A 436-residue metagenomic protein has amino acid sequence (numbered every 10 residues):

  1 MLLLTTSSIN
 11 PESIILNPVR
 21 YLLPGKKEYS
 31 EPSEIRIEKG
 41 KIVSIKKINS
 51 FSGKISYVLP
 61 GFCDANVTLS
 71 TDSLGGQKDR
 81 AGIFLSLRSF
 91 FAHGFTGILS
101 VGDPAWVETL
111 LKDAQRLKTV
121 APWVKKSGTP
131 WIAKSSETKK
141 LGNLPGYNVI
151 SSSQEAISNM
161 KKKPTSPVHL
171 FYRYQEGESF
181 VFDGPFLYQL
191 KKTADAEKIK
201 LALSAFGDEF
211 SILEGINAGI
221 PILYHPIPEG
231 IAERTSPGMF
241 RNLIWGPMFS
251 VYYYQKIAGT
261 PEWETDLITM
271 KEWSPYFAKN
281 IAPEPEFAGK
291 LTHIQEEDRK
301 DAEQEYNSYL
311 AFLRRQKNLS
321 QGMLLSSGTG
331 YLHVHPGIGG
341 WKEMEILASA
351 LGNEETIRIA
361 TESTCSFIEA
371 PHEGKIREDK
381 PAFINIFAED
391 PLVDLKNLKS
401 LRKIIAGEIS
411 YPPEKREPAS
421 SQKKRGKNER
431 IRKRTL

Functional and structural regions predicted by a protein language model:
L4-I48, V58, S366, I386-K396 (+1 more regions): N-terminal metal-binding scaffold of metallo-dependent hydrolase/deaminase domains
I14-N17, K46-F84, R88, T96: Replace "His-x-His-based motif
V67-A81, K134-S151, G177-V181, I294-D301: Acidic/histidine-rich helix-loop elements that form or flank divalent-metal/phosphate-binding sites at the catalytic
D79-S89, N148-K162, F206-L213: Short, acidic/polar
L85-T109, A121-P130, P164-E176, I199-K200 (+3 more regions): Divalent metal-dependent hydrolysis catalytic cores, especially in the metallo-beta-lactamase
K140-Y188: Active-site gating/metal-coordination segments in enzymes
G177-E303, Y331: Active-site core of metal-dependent hydrolases
G289-D390: His/Asp/Glu-enriched, well-ordered alpha-helical/loop segment that forms or immediately abuts the divalent-metal
